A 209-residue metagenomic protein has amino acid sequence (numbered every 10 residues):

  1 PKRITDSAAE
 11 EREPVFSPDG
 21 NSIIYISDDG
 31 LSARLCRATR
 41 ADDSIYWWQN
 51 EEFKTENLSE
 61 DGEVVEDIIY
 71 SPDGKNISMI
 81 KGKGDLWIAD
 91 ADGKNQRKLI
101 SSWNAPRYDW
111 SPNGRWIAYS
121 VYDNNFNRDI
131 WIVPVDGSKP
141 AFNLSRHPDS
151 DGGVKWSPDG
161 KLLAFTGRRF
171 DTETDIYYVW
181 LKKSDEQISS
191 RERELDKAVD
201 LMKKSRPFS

Functional and structural regions predicted by a protein language model:
P1, T5-R12, P18-S22, I26-W48 (+8 more regions): A flexible loop/linker signature enriched in serine peptidases of the S9 family
E51-E56: A short helix->beta-strand "capping" segment at the edge of beta-propeller domains
